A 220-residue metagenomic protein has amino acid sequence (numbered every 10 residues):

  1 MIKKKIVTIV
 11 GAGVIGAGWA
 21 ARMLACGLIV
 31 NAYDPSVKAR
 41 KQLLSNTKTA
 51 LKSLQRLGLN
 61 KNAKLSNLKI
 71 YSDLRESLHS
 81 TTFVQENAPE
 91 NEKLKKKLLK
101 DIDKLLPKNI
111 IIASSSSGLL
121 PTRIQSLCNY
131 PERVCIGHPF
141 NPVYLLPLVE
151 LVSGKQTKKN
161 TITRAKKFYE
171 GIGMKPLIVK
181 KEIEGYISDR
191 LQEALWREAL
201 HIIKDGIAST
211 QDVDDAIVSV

Functional and structural regions predicted by a protein language model:
M1-L57: NAD(P)+-binding Rossmann beta1-loop-alpha1 motif at the extreme N-terminus of oxidoreductases
V10, Y33, Y71, N87 (+4 more regions): Structural motif
G27, S80-T81, P131: Short, well-ordered alpha-helix to beta-strand connector turns
P35-K38, Q42, S53-I111: Rossmann-like NAD(P)-binding element
S114-K181, D189: Rossmann-fold dinucleotide-binding core
E182-V220: Helical "substrate-binding/catalytic lid" subdomain of Rossmann-like NAD(P)-dependent dehydrogenases/reductases
